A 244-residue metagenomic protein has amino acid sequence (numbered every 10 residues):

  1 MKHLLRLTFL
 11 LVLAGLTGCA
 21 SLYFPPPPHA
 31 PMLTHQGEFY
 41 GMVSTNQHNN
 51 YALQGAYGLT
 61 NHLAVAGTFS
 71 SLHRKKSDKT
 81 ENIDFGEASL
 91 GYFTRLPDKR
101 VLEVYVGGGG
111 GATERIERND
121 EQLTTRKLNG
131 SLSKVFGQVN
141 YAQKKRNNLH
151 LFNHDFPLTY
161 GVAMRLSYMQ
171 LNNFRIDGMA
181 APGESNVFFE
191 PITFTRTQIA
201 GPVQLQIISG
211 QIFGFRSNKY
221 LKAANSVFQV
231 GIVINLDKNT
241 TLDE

Functional and structural regions predicted by a protein language model:
M1-P27, D237-E244: Cleavable N-terminal export/targeting peptides
C19-H73, K79, D237: Short glycine/proline- and aromatic-enriched beta-strand/turn motifs that initiate or cap beta-hairpins
P27, R115-E244: Outer-membrane beta-barrel transmembrane domain signature
L33-G41, N49-Y51, N61-L63, D98-V106 (+3 more regions): Outer-envelope beta-barrel architecture signal
T34, N46, G58, R95-P97 (+2 more regions): Surface-exposed coil/turn segments at beta-strand junctions on protein surfaces, enriched
Y40-N46, A56, A64-S70, L102-G111 (+3 more regions): Transmembrane beta-strands of outer-membrane beta-barrel proteins
G41-Q54, L72-I83, D98, S131 (+2 more regions): Solvent-exposed loop/turn segments connecting transmembrane beta-strands in outer-membrane beta-barrel proteins
L72-I116: Ligand-binding grooves and catalytic loops that recognize ribose/phosphate and carbohydrate rings, and esterified lipid
